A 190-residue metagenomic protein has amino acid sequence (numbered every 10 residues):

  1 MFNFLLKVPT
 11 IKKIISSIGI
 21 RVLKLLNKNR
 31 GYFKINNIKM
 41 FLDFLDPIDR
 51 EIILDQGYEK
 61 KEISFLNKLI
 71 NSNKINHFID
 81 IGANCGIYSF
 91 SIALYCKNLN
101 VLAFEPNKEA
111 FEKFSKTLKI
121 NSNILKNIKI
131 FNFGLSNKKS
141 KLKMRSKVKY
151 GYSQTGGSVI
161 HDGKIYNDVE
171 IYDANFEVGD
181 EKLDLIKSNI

Functional and structural regions predicted by a protein language model:
M1-F44: Membrane-proximal basic amphipathic "stem/tether" segments
V8-G19, E59-L66, N167-I171: A structural signal for well-ordered alpha-helical scaffolds and beta->alpha junctions
P9, F41-D46, L69, L94-K97: A short alpha-helix capping/helix-coil boundary motif
R30-N37, I79-G86, R145-S146: Short, functional N-terminal and low-complexity linear motifs
N36-I63, S122-K126, F131-L185: Glycine-rich adenosyl-binding loop in Rossmann-like folds that engage adenosine-containing cofactors
D55-N137: SAM cofactor-binding core of SAM-dependent methyltransferases, primarily the Rossmann-like beta-alpha-beta module
H77-F90, E109, E170-I190: Active-site segment flanking the S-adenosylmethionine/decSAM binding pocket in AdoMet-dependent transferases
